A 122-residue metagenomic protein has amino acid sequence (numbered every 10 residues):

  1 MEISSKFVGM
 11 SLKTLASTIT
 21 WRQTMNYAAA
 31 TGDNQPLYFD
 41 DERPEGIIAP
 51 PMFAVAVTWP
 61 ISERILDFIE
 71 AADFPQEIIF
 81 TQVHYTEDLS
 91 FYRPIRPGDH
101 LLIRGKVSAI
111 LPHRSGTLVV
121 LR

Functional and structural regions predicted by a protein language model:
M1-H84: Hot-dog-fold acyl-thioester-processing enzymes
Q82-R122: Hydrophobic beta-sheet segments that form the core/acyl-binding groove of ACP/CoA-dependent acyl-chain-processing
